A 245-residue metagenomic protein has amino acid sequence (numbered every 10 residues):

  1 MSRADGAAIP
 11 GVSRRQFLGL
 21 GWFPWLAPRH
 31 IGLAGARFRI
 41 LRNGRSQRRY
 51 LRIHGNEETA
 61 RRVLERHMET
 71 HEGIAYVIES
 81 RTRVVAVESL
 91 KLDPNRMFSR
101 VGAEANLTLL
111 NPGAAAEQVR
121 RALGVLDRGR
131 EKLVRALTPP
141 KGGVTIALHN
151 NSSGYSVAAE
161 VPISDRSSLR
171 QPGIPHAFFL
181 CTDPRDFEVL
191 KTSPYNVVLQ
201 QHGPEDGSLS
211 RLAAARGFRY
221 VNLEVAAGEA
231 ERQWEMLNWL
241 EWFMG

Functional and structural regions predicted by a protein language model:
R3-P24: N-terminal secretory signal peptides and thylakoid transit peptides that target proteins across membranes
P10-R15, P28-R29, A34-A36: C-terminal segment of N-terminal export signals and the immediately downstream linker at the start of the mature
P28, G35-R37, E58-V63, Y195 (+2 more regions): Catalytic-site microenvironment of enzymes that process N-acetyl-hexosamine-containing cell-wall polysaccharides
H30-T182: N-terminal catalytic or cofactor-binding beta/alpha core of small enzyme domains
M68-E69, K191, A214: Anion (oxyanion) recognition and catalysis
Y76, I146, V198, V221-L223: Hydrophobic/aromatic beta-strand patches that form the interior of the parallel beta-sheet core in alpha/beta enzyme
I174-Q201: Active-site-adjacent substrate-binding region of metalloamidase/peptidase-like peptide-processing proteins
Q200-G245: Active-site-adjacent mobile loop/cap segments within catalytic or ligand-binding domains
